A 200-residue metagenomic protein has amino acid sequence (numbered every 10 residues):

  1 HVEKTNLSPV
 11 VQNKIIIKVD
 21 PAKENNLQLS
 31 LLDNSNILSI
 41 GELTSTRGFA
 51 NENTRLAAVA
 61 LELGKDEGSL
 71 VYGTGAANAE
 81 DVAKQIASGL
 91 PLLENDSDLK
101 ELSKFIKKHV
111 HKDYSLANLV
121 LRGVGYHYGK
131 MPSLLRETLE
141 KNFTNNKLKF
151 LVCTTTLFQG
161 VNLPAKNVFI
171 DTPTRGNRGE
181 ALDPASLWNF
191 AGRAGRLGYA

Functional and structural regions predicted by a protein language model:
H1-Q85: Conserved interdomain linker/interface between the two RecA-like ATPase lobes of SF2 helicase motors
E3, L93-N95, V168-P173: Short hydrophobic/aromatic-enriched beta-strand-loop microsegments
S8-V11, G75-A79, P132, L157-Q159 (+2 more regions): Conserved nucleotide-binding/hydrolysis micro-motifs of P-loop NTPases
V10-V11, E67, L121-R122, P164-N167 (+1 more regions): Short glycine-/polar-rich loops that comprise or flank the Walker A/P-loop and associated switch/sensor motifs
R47-A50, T54-V152, R175-W188: Conserved C-terminal RecA-like helicase domain
V124, G160, G192: Active-site glycine-centered loops adjacent to acidic/histidine catalytic or metal-binding residues that shape
F150-T174: A short beta-strand element within the Helicase C-terminal
L163, P173-A200: Conserved segment of the helicase C-terminal RecA-like domain
